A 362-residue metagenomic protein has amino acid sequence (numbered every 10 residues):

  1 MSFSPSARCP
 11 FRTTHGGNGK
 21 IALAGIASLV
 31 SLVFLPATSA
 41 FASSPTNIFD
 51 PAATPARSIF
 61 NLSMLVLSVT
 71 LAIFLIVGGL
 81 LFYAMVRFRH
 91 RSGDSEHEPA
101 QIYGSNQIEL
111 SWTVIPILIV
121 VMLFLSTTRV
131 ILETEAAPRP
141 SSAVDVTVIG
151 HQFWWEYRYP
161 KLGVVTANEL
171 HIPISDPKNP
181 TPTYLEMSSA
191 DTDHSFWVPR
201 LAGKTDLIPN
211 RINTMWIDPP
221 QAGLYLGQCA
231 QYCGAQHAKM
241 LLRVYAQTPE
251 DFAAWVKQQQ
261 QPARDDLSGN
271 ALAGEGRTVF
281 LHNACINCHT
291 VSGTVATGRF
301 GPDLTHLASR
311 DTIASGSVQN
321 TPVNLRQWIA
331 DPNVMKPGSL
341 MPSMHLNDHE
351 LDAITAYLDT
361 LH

Functional and structural regions predicted by a protein language model:
M1-S43: N-terminal secretory/membrane targeting signals
S2, L361-H362: Short, solvent-exposed mixed-charge patches
A24-L35, F74, I117-V121, L125: Hydrophobic alpha-helical membrane-insertion segments
A42-L65, M85-R299, G316-A330, M335-P337 (+1 more regions): Non-transmembrane, membrane-proximal soluble domains of secreted or membrane proteins
S63-I76: Alpha-helical transmembrane segments
F74-F88: Alpha-helical transmembrane segments
